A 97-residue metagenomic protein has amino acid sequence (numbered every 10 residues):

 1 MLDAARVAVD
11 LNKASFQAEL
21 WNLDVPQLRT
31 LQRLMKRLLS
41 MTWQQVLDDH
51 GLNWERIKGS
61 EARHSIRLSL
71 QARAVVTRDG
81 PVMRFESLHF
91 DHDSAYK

Functional and structural regions predicted by a protein language model:
M1-D10, A14-N22, L28, S60-K97: Enriched for short, Lys/Arg-rich terminal
Q32-L39: Short, amphipathic alpha-helical segments that act as regulatory/interfacial helices in nucleotide-processing proteins
L39-I66: A short, surface-exposed loop/turn module that caps and links secondary-structure elements
